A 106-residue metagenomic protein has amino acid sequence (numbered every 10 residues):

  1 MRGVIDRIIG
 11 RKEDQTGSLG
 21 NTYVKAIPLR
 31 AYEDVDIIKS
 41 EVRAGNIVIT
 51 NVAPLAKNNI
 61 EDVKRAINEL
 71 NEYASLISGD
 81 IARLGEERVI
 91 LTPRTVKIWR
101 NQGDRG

Functional and structural regions predicted by a protein language model:
M1-A44: N-terminal intrinsically disordered, cationic/polar leader segments that include organellar targeting peptides
G3-I8, Y73, I77-G106: Helix-rich interaction surfaces within compact, conserved domain-sized segments that mediate assembly or partner
V24-P28, L55-E61: Flexible beta-alpha connector loops of hexameric P-loop NTPases
A26, R30, N51, R83: Small/polar loops that bind or transfer phosphate-bearing groups
V42-L55: Short glycine-rich, basic-tinged beta-strand/loop micro-motifs
L70: Residue-level signature of catalytic and energy-coupling elements of molecular machines, predominantly ATP/GTP-dependent
